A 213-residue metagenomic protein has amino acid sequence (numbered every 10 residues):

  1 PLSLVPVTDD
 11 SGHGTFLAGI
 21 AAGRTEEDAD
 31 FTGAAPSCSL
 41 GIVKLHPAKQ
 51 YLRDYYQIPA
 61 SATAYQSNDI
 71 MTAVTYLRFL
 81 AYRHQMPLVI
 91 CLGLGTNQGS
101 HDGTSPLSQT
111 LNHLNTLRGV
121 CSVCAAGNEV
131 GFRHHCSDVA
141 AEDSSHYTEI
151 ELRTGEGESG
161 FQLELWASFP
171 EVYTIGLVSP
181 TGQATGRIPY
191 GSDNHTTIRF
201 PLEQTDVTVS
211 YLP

Functional and structural regions predicted by a protein language model:
P1-Q66, Q85, G119, E158-S159 (+1 more regions): Subtilisin-like serine protease catalytic core
K49-E151, G157-A184, S192-P213: Substrate-binding/access-modulating region of protease and related hydrolase catalytic domains
